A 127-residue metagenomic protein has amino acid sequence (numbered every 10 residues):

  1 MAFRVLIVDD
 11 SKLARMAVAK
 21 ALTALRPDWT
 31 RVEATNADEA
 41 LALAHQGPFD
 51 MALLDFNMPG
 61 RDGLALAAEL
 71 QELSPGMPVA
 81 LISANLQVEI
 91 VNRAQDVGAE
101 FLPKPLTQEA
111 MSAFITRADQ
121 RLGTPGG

Functional and structural regions predicted by a protein language model:
K12-V32: Two-component/phosphorelay signaling modules centered on CheY-like receiver
E33-M51: Acidic, metal-coordinating helix/loop segments flanking the phosphotransfer/catalytic sites of two-component signaling
N36, D62-A65: Acidic catalytic/metal-coordinating carboxylates
A42, L64-G76: Short amphipathic alpha-helix used as the core "switch/output" element in two-component signaling
D55: Active-site residues of response regulator receiver
M58: Receiver (REC) domain active-site loop signature in two-component systems and cognate sites in sensor histidine kinases
A65, L86-L102, A113: Alpha4 helix (beta4-alpha4-beta5 surface) of REC/receiver domains from two-component response regulators
